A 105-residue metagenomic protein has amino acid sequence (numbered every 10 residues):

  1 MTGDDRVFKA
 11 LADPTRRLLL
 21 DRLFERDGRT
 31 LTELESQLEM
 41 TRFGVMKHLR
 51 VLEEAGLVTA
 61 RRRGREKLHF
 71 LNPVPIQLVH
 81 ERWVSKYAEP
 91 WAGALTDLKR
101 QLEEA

Functional and structural regions predicted by a protein language model:
T2-F43, E66-L78, R82: N-terminal helix-turn-helix DNA-binding core of bacterial DNA-binding proteins
K9, D21, E53, T59 (+1 more regions): A cross-family signal for key residues in well-ordered alpha-helices that form functional helical elements
L49-R50: Short, hydrophobic-biased segments on the C-terminal half of alpha helices that form "recognition helices"
E53-G64, F70: Beta-hairpin "wing" of winged helix-turn-helix
I76-R100: C-terminal structural segments of small proteins and small subunits
E103-A105: Short, charged, intrinsically disordered terminal tails
